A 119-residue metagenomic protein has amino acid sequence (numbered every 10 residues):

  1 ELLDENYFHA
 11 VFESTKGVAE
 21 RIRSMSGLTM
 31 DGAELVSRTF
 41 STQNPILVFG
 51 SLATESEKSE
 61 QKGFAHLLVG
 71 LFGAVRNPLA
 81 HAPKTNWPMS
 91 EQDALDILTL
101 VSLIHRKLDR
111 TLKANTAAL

Functional and structural regions predicted by a protein language model:
E1-L71, T85-P88, Q92, R110-L119: Amphipathic alpha-helical interface elements
L71-P83: Short amphipathic alpha-helical "interface-anchor" segments enriched in bulky aromatics
D96-T111: Structured adenosyl-cofactor binding patch, chiefly the S-adenosyl-L-methionine
